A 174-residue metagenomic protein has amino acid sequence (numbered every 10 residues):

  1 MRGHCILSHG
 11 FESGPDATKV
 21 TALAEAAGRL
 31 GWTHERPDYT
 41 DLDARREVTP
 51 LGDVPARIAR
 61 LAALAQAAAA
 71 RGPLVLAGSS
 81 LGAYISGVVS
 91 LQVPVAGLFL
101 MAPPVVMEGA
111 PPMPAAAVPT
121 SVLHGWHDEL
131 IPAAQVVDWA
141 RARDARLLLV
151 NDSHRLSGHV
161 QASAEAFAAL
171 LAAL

Functional and structural regions predicted by a protein language model:
R2-P73, Y84-V88: Serine-hydrolase catalytic machinery in alpha/beta-hydrolase-like enzymes
G10, Y39, F99-E108, D152: Active-site nucleophile loop of the alpha/beta-hydrolase fold
S13-G14, W126-I131, H154-R155: Acidic catalytic loop of the alpha/beta-hydrolase fold
V20, P132-A140: Short alpha-helix in the alpha/beta-hydrolase fold that links the catalytic acid
T33-E35, A140-L156: Catalytic histidine neighborhood in serine/cysteine hydrolases with alpha/beta-hydrolase-type architecture
Q66-V118: Primarily recognizes the serine-hydrolase "nucleophile elbow" in alpha/beta-hydrolase and SGNH/GDSL folds
A116, T120-H124, D128: Short beta-strand/loop motif that positions the catalytic acidic residue of the alpha/beta-hydrolase fold
S157-L171: Post-His helix in hydrolase/transferase enzymes
